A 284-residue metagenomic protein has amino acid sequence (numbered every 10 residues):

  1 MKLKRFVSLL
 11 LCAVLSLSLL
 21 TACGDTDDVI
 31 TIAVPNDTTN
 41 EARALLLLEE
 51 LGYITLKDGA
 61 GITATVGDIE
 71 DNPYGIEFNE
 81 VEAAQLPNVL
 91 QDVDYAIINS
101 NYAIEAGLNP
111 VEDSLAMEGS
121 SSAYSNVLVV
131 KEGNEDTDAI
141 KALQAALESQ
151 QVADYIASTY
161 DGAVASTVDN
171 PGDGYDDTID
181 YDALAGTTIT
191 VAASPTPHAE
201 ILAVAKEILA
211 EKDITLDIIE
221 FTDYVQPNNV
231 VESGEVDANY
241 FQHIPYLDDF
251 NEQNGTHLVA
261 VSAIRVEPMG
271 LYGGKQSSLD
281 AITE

Functional and structural regions predicted by a protein language model:
S18-A22: C-terminal motif of bacterial Sec signal peptides marking the signal peptidase cleavage site
D28-A33, L184-T196, I214-E220, E284: Short, well-ordered beta-strand elements
D37-E41, A183-A205, Y224-Q226: Extracytoplasmic "Venus flytrap"
A44-L45, E49, A139, L147-V168: Periplasmic-binding protein-like
A60-N88, I218-N229: Short helix-initiation/N-cap motifs at beta->coil->alpha
E82-A83, Q91-D94, I98-I104, P195-T196 (+3 more regions): Beta->alpha turn/N-cap motifs
D92, E105-M117, D249-V261: Ligand-binding "clamshell"
Y124-A142, P268-A281: A bilobed periplasmic-binding-protein/Venus flytrap-type ligand-binding module shared by bacterial periplasmic
